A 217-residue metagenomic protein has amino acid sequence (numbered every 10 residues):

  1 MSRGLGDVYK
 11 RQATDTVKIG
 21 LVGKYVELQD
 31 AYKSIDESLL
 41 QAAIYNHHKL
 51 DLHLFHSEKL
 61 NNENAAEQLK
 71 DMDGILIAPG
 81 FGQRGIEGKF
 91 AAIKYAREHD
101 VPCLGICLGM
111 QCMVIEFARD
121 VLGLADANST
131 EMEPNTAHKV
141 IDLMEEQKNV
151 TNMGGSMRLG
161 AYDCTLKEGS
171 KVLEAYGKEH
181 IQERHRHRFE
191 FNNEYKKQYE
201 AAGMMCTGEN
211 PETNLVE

Functional and structural regions predicted by a protein language model:
M1-L5, Y9: Single conserved hydrophobic/aromatic residue that forms the stacking wall/gate of nucleotide- or nucleobase-binding
K10-T14: Short boundary motifs at domain starts and secondary-structure transition points
V17-D100: Phosphate-binding active sites in nucleotide-utilizing proteins
K18-L21, D51-H56, L76-I77, C103-G105 (+5 more regions): Structured core elements
Q29-A31, H47-H48, N62-A65, R84-G88 (+6 more regions): Extended hydrophobic-aromatic, low-complexity segments
Q68-D163, G169-K171: Cysteine-nucleophile active-site neighborhood
L159-E217: C-terminal and late-domain segments of enzyme folds
